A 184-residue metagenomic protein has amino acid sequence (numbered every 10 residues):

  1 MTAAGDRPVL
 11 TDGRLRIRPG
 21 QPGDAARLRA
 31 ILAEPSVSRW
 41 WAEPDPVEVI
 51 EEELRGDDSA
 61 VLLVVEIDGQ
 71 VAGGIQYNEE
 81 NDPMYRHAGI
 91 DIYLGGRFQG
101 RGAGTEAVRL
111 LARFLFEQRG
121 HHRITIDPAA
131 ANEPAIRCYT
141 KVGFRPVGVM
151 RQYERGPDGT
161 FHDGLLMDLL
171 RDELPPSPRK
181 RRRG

Functional and structural regions predicted by a protein language model:
M1-E51, D172-G184: A short, well-structured alpha-helix characteristic of acyl/acetyltransferase catalytic modules
L15, Q70-G74, H162: Glycine-rich phosphate/pyrophosphate-binding loop shared by adenosine-nucleotide-utilizing enzymes
R39-Q99, F114, L170-L174, P178-G184: Acetyl-CoA-dependent GNAT
G100-F114, I136-K141: Conserved acetyl-CoA-binding loop-helix of GNAT-fold acetyltransferases
G104, V108, N132-A135, Q152-P157: Short glycine/proline-centered loop/turn elements that form peptide/ligand docking sites
E117-D127: Conserved GNAT acetyl-CoA-binding A-motif
T125-P128, R145-H162: Conserved catalytic-core motifs of GNAT/GCN5-like acyltransferases
Y139, F144, M167: Conserved active-site tyrosine of GNAT-family acetyltransferases
